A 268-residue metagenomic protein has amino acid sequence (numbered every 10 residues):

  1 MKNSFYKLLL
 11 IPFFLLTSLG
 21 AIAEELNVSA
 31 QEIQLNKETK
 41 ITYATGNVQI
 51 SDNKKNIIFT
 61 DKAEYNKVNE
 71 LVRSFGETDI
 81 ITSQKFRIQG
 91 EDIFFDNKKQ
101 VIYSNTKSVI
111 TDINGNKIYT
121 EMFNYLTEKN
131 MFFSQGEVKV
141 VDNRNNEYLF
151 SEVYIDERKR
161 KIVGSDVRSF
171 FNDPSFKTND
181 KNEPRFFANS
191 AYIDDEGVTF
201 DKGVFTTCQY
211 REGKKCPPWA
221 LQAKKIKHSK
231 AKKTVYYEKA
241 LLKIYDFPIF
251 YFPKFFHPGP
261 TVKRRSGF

Functional and structural regions predicted by a protein language model:
M1-L9: Bacterial N-terminal signal peptides that target proteins for export
F5, L19-I22: Compositionally biased regions
L9-S18: Bacterial N-terminal signal peptides
A23-F268: Structural signature for solvent-exposed beta-strand/loop edge elements and short helix-capping sites, enriched
